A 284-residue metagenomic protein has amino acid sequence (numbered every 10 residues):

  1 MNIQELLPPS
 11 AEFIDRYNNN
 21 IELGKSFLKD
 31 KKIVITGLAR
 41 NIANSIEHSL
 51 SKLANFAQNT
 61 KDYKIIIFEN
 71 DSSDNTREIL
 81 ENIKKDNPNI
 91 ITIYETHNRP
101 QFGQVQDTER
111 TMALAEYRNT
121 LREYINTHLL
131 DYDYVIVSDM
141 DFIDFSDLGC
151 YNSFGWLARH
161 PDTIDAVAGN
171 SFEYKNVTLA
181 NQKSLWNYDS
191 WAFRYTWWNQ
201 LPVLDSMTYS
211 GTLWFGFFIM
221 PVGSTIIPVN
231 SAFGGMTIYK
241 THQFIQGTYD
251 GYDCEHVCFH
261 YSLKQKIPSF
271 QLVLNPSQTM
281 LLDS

Functional and structural regions predicted by a protein language model:
M1-N55: N-proximal low-complexity "stem/linker" segments adjacent to membrane-targeting elements
K31-I33, F56-I67, P88-I91, D133: Short loop->beta transition adjacent to catalytic acidic/histidine clusters or analogous donor-positioning motifs
R40-S49, F142, A158-P161, F217 (+1 more regions): Catalytic phosphate/metal-binding cores of nucleic-acid and nucleotide-processing enzymes, i.e., regions that mediate
A43, F68-I79, H97-P100: A conserved acidic beta->alpha catalytic loop
N70, I136-D141: Active-site acidic Asp-centered loop
I79-Y132, S138: Active-site-proximal specificity loops/subdomain of glycosyltransferases
F142-T241, I245-D250: Conserved catalytic core of nucleotide-sugar-dependent glycosyltransferases
I226-P228, G234-G251, V257-L281: Catalytic donor-sugar/metal-binding loop of nucleotide-sugar-dependent glycosyltransferases
